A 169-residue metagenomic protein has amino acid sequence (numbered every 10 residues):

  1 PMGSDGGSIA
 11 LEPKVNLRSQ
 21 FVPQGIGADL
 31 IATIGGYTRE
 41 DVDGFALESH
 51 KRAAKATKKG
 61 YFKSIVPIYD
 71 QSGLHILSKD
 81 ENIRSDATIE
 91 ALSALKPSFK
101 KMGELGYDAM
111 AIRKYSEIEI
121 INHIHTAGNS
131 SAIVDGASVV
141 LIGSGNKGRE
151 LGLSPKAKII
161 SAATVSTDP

Functional and structural regions predicted by a protein language model:
P1-G35: Flexible glycine-/small-residue-enriched beta->alpha junction loops that bind anionic phosphate/pyrophosphate groups
M2, F21-I26, S116-E119, L151-S154: Short hydrophobic/aromatic-rich motifs at helix boundaries and adjacent loops
G6-S8, T88, P155: Hydrophobic side chains within well-formed alpha-helices
V15-V22, T33-G36, E40-A46, N122-S138 (+1 more regions): Active-site pocket-shaping loop/turn-to-helix segments
D41-N146, E150: N-terminal extracellular/periplasmic Venus flytrap/periplasmic-binding protein-like
G145-P169: Glycine- and Gly-Pro-enriched alpha-helical subdomains that act as flexible, kink-prone "lid/hinge" or packing modules
